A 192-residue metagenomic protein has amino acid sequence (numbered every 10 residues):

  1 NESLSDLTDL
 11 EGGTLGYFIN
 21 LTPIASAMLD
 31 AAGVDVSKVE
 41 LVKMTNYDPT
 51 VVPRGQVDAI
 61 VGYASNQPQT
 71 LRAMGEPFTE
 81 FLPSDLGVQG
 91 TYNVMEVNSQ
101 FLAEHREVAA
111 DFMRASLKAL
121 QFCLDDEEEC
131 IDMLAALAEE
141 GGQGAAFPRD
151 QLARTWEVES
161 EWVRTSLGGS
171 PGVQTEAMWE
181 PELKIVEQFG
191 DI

Functional and structural regions predicted by a protein language model:
N1-L4, T91-V108: A bilobed periplasmic-binding-protein/Venus flytrap-type ligand-binding module shared by bacterial periplasmic
S3-M74, G87-Y92, E180-P181: Bilobed "Venus flytrap"/periplasmic-binding protein-like clamshell domains and structurally analogous long
V61, G90-N98, M113-L117: Active-site-proximal catalytic alpha-helix in oxidoreductases
N66, F101, E129: Flexible, active-site-proximal loop/turn residues at the rims of small-molecule/cofactor binding pockets and catalytic
P77-S84: C-terminal module of multi-pass small-molecule transporters
S84-T91, A153-T155: A glycine-rich, aromatic-flanked flexible loop/lid motif
E104-D191: Secondary-structure end/capping motifs
